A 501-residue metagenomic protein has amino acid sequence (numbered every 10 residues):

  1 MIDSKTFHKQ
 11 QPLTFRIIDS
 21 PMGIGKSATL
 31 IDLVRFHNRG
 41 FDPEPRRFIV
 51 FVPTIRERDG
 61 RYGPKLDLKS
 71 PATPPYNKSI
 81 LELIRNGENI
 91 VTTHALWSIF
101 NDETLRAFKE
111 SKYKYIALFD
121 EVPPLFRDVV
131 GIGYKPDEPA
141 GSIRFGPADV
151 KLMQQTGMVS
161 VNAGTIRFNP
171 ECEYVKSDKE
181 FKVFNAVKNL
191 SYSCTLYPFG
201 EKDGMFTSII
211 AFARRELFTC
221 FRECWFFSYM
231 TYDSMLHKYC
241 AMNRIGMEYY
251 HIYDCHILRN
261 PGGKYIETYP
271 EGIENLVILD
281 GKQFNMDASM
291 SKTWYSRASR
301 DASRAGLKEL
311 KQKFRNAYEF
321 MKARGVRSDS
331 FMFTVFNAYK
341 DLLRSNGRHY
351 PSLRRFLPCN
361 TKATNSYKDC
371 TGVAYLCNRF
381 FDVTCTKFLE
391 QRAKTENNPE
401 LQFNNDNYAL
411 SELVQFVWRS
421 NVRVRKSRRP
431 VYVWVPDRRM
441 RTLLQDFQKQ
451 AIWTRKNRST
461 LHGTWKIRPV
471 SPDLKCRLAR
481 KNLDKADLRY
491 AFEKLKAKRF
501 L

Functional and structural regions predicted by a protein language model:
M1-Q11: Pre-Walker A adenine-sensing motif
L13-L30: Walker A/P-loop
T29, D42-L66: Conserved Walker A/P-loop ATP-binding site and its immediately adjacent core in helicase/helicase-like ATPase domains
P45-T54, C224-F226, S330-F336, Y432-P436: Conserved RecA-like ASCE P-loop NTPase motor core of nucleic-acid helicases/translocases
N77-Y113, T207, R354-T364: Conserved RecA-like ASCE ATPase "motif II neighborhood" in helicase/translocase motors
W97-A241, F381-Q391, F403-Q415, R419-V422 (+2 more regions): Signature of the SF2 helicase/ATPase Hel1-core->accessory helical subdomain module
Y239, Y249-L357: Conserved helicase/translocase motor-coupling segment
S352-L443: Conserved RecA-like P-loop NTPase helicase motor core
